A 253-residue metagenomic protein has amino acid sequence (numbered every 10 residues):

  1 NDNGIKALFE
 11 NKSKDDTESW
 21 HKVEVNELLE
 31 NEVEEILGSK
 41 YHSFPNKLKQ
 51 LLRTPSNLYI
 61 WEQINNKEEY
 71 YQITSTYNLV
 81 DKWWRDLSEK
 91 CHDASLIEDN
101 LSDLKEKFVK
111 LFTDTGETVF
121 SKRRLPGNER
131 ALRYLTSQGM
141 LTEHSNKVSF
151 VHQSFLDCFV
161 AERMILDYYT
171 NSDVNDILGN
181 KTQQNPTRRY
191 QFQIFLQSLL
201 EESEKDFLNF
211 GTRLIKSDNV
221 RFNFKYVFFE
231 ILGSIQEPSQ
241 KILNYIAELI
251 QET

Functional and structural regions predicted by a protein language model:
D2-Y168, D176-T182: Extended hydrophobic
E117, H144, E162-T253: Extended amphipathic alpha-helical scaffold segments
